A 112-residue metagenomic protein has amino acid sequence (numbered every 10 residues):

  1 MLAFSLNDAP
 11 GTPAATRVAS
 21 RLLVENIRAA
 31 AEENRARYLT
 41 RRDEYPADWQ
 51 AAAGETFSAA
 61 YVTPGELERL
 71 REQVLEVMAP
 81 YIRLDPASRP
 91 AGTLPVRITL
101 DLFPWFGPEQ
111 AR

Functional and structural regions predicted by a protein language model:
L2-T56: Amphipathic alpha-helical dimerization/coiled-coil segments that flank or bridge DNA-binding/regulatory modules
E44-R112: Charged, low-complexity intrinsically disordered regulatory/assembly segments
